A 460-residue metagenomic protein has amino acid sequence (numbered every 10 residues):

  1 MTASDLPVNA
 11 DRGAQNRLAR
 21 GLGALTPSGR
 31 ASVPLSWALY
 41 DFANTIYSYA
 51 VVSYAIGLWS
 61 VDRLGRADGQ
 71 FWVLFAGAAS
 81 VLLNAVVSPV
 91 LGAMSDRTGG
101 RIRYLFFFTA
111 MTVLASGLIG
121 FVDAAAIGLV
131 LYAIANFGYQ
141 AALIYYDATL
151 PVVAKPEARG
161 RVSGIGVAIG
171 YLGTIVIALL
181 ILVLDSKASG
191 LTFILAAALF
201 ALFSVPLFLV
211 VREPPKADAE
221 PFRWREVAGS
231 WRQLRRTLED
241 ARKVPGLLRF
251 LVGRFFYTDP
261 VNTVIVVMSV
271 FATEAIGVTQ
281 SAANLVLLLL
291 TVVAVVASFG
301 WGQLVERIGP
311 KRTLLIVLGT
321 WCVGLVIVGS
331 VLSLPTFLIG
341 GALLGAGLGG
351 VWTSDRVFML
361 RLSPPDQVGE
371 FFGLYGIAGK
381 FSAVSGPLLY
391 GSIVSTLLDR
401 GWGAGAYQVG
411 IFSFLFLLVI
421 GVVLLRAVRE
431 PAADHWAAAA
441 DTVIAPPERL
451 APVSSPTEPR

Functional and structural regions predicted by a protein language model:
R12-P34, P214-V252, I444-R449: Juxtamembrane intracellular "pre-TM" segments in multi-pass secondary transporters
R20-V81, G246-V286: Helix-loop boundary and gating motifs at the non-cytosolic
A67-G69, L182-A198, S392-L418: A membrane-interface helix-boundary motif in multi-pass transporters
V86-G100, V296-P310, V394: Helix-to-loop junctions at the C-terminal end of transmembrane segments in multipass secondary transporters
R103-L118, R312-I327: Structural signature of the two symmetry-related core transmembrane helices
G120-L131, G329-G341: Helix-loop junctions at membrane interfaces in 12-TM secondary transporters
A141-A154, G350-P364: Intracellular juxtamembrane helix-capping segments at the cytosolic ends of symmetry-related transmembrane helices
L202-V210, F412-P446, E458-R460: Multi-pass alpha-helical transporter architecture, strongest for 12-TM Major Facilitator/SLC carriers used
